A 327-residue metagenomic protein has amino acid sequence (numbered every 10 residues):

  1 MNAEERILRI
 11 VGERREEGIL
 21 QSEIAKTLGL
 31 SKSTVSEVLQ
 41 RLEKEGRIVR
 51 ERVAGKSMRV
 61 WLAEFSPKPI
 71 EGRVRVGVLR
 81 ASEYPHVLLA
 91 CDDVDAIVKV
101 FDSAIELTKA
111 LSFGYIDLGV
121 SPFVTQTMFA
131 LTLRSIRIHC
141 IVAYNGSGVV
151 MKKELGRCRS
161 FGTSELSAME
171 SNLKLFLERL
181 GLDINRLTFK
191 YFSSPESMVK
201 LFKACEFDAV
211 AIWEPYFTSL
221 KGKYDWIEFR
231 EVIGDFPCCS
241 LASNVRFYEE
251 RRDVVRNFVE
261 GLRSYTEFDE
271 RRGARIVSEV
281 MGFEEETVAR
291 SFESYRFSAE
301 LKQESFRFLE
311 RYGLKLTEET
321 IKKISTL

Functional and structural regions predicted by a protein language model:
M1-I19, K26: Short amphipathic alpha-helical interface segments
E43-R52: A short, conserved structural fragment
E51-P67: Short, Lys/Arg-rich nucleic-acid/phosphate-binding segment
R59-A63, R275-L327: An extracytoplasmic/periplasmic, membrane-proximal ligand-sensing/linker region
E64-K174, E178-L180, F189, W226-I227: Short, glycine-/small- and polar/acidic-enriched structural segments that line small-molecule recognition paths
D92-F101, L180-S193, E206-F207, L314-K323: A local structural motif
M169-F192, V259-Y295: Ligand-binding clefts/hinges and TM-proximal coupling segments of bilobed small-molecule sensing domains
S194-I276: Pocket-lining segment of extracytoplasmic ligand-binding domains
